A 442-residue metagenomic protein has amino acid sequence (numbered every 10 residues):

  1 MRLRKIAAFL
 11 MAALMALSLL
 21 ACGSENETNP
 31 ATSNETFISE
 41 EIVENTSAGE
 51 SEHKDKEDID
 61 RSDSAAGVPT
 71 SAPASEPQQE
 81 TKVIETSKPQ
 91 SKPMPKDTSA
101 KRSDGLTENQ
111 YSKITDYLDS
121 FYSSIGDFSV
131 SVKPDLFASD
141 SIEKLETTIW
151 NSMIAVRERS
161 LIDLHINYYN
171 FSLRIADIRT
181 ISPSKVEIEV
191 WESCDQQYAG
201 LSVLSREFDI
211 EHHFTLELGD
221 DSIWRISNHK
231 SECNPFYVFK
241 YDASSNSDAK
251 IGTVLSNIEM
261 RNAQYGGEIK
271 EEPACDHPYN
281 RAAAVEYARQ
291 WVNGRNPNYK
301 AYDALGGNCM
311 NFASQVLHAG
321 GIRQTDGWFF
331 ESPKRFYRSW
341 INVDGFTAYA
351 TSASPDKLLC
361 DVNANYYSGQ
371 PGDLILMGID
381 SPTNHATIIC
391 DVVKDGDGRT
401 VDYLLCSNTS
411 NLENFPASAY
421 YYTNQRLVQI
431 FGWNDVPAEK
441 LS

Functional and structural regions predicted by a protein language model:
S18-A21: C-terminal motif of bacterial Sec signal peptides marking the signal peptidase cleavage site
N26-F121: N-terminal, intrinsically disordered, polar/charged segments of Gram-positive cell-envelope systems that serve as
P93-D163, Q290, P297-A301, F312-G320: Core segments of small alpha/beta cavity-forming domains
R102, N257-R338: N-terminal capping segments
N151-L201: Surface-exposed, charged secondary-structure patches
K185, P333-L405: ...with weaker cross-activation on analogous glycine-rich loops/strands in unrelated enzymes
E207-N262, Y403-C406: Short beta-strand edge/turn micro-motifs at domain boundaries
L404-T409, A417-S442: Low-complexity, Gly/Ser/Thr/Pro-rich intrinsically disordered linker/tail segments
